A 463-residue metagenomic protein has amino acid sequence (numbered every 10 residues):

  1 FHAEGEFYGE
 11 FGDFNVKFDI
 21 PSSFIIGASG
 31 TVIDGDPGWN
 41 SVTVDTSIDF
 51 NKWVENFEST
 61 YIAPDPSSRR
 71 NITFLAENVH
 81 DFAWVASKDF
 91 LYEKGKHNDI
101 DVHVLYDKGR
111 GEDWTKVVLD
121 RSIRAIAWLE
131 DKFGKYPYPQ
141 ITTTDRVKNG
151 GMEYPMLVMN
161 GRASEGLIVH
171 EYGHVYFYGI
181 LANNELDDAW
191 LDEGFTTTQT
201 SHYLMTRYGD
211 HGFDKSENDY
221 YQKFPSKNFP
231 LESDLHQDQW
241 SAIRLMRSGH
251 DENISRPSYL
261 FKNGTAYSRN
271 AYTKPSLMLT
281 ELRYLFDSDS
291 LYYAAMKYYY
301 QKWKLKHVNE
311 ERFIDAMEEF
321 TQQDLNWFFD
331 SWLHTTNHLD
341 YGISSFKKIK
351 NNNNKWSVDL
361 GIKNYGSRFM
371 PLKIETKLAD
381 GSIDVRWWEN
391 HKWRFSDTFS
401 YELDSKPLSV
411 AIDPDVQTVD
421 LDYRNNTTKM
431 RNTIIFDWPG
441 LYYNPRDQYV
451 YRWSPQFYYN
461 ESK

Functional and structural regions predicted by a protein language model:
F1-N15, D19, P439-K463: Compositionally biased low-complexity segments at domain edges in trafficked proteins and select soluble regulators
H2-V169, T198, D210: Hydrophobic helix-coil surface modules that form long, contiguous segments used for peptide/substrate interaction
G27-A28, L339-P414: Beta-strand-rich binding/interaction modules
F74, H103-L360: Hydrophobic alpha-helical and helix-loop surface patches within well-folded domains that function as non-catalytic
E319-T321, N364-G366, D420: Extracellular acidic, Ser/Thr/Pro-rich low-complexity tracts
P414-N426: Short acidic/polar inter-strand loop motif in beta-rich domains
Y423-Y442: Short beta-strand elements
